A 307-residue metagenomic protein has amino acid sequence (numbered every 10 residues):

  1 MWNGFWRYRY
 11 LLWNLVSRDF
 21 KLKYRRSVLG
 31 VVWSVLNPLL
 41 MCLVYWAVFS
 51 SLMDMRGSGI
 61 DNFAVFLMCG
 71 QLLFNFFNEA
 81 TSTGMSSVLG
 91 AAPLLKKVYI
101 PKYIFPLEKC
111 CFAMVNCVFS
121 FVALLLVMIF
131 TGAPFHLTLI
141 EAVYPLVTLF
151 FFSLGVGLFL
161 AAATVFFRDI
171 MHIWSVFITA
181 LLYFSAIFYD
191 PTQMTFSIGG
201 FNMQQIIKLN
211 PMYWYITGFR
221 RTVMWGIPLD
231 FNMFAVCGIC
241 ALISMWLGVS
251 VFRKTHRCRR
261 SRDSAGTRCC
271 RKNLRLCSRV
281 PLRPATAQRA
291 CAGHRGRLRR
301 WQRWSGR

Functional and structural regions predicted by a protein language model:
M1-V280: Hydrophobic transmembrane alpha-helices and immediately adjacent juxtamembrane helices of multi-pass inner-membrane
A265-T267, A285-A292: Ala/Thr-enriched low-complexity intrinsically disordered regions
C277, G293-H294, R307: Composition-driven detection of intrinsically disordered, low-complexity segments
C291-R295, R299: Short Gly/Ser/Thr- and charged-rich N-terminal loops/segments that act as flexible capping/hinge elements
W301-W304: Tryptophan (W) side chains
